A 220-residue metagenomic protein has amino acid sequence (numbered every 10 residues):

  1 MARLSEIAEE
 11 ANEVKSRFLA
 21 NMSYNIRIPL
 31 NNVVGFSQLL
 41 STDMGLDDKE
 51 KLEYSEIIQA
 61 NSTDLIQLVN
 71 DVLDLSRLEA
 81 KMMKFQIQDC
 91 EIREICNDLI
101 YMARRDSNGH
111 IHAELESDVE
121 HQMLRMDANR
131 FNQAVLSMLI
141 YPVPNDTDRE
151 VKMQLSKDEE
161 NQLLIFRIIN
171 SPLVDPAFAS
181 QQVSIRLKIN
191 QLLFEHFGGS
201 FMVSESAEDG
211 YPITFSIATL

Functional and structural regions predicted by a protein language model:
A2-T42: Primarily the dimerization/phosphotransfer
S41-K49: Short acidic helix/loop segment immediately C-terminal to the autophosphorylated histidine in two-component histidine
A60-L65: Short alpha-helical segment of the dimerization/phosphotransfer core of two-component systems
V72, S76-I87: Helix-loop junction within the histidine kinase core
Q86-E91, H110-Q122, D158: Conserved catalytic submotifs in the C-terminal HATPase_c
Q86-Y101, N132: A conserved beta-strand-to-alpha-helix junction within the catalytic ATP-binding
N190-F194: Detector for a conserved hydrophobic position within an alpha-helical segment of the HATPase_c
G198-E205: Glycine-rich ATP-binding loops of the HATPase_c
